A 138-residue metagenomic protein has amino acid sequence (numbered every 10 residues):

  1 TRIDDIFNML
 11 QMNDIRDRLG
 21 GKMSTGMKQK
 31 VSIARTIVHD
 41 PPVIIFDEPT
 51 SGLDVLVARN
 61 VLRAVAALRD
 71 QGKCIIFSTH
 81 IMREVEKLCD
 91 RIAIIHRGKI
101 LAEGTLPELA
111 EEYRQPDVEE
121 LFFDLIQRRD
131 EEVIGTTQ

Functional and structural regions predicted by a protein language model:
T1-I15: Conserved ABC ATPase "signature" region
I33: Hydrophobic anchor residue at the start of the ABC signature
D40: Conserved catalytic motifs of ABC-family nucleotide-binding domains
I44-D47: Catalytic Walker B motif of ABC-type/P-loop ATPase nucleotide-binding domains
R59-Q71: Helical segment within the ABC ATPase nucleotide-binding domain
E103-G104: ABC ATPase "signature
